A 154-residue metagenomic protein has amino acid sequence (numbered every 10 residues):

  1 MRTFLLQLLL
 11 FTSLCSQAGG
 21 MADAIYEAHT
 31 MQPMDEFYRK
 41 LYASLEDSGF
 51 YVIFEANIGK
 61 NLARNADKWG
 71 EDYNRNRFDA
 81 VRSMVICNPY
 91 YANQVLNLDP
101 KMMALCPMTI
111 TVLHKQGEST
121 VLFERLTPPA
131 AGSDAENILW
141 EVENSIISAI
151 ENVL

Functional and structural regions predicted by a protein language model:
M1-F4: Positively charged n-region of N-terminal signal peptides that target proteins for export
L6-L10: Hydrophobic helical h-region of N-terminal Sec-dependent signal peptides in bacterial secretory/periplasmic proteins
S13-Q17: N-terminal signal peptide c-region/cleavage motif recognized by signal peptidases
G19-G49, F54-A56: Terminal, regulation- and interaction-focused segments at domain boundaries
L41, S48-G49, A66, I150-L154: Sec/Tat-exported extracytoplasmic proteins
F54-L105: Compact, glycine-rich, soluble single-domain proteins
V112-E118: A short, structured loop/turn motif at beta-sheet edges
F123-L154: C-terminal partner/receptor-binding element of secreted or periplasmic proteins
